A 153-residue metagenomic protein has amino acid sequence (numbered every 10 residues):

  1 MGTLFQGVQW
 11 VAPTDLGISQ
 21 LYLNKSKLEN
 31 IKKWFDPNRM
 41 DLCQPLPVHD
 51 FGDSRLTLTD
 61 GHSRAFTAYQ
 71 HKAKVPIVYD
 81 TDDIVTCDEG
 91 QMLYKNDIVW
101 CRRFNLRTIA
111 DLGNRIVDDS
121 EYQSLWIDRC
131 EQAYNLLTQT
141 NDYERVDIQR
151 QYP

Functional and structural regions predicted by a protein language model:
M1-T59, S63, Y69-Q70, K74 (+1 more regions): Short alpha-helix boundary/capping and kink motifs at helix termini
D53-P153: Basic- and aromatic-enriched surface patches that contact anionic nucleotides/nucleic acids
